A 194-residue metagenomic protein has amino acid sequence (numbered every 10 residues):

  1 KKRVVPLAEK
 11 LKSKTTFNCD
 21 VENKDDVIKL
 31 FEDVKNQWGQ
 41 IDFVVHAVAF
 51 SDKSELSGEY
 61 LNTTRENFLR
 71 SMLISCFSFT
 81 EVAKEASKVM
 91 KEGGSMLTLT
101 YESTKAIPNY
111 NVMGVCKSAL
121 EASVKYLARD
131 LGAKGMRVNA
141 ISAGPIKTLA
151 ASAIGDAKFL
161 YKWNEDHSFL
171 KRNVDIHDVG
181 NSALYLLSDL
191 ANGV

Functional and structural regions predicted by a protein language model:
K1-E66, A153: Short-chain dehydrogenase/reductase
V5-E9, V112, A133, A143-F169: A glycine/serine/threonine-rich, flexible loop-to-helix segment that serves as the NAD(P) cofactor-binding "lid"
F31, A83, V124-K125, G180-A183 (+1 more regions): Short-chain dehydrogenase/reductase
G39, V89, R172-V194: C-terminal substrate-recognition "lid" of short-chain dehydrogenase/reductases
V45, L97, V138-I141, A151: Hydrophobic structural elements of the Rossmann-like NAD(P)H-binding subdomain that define the short-chain
A49-K84, K88, G93-A133, P145-K147: Catalytic loop of short-chain dehydrogenase/reductase
G132, R137, V194: Short, small/polar-rich loop/turn modules that mediate ligand/substrate recognition or access, typified
R137-K147, L187-L190: Conserved SDR Rossmann-fold cofactor-binding beta-strand/turn motif
